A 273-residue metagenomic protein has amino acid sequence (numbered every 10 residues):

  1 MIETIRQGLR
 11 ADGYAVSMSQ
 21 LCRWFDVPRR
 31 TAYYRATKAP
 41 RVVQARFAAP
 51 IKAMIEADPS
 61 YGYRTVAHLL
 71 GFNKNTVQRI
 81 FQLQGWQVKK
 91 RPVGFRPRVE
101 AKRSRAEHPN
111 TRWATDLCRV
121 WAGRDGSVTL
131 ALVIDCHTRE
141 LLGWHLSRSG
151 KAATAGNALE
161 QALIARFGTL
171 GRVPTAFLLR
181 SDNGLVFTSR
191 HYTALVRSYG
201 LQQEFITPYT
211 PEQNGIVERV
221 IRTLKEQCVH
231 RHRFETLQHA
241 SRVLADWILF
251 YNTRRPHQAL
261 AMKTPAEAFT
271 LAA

Functional and structural regions predicted by a protein language model:
M1-A273: Charged DNA-binding/catalytic regions of mobile-element recombinases
